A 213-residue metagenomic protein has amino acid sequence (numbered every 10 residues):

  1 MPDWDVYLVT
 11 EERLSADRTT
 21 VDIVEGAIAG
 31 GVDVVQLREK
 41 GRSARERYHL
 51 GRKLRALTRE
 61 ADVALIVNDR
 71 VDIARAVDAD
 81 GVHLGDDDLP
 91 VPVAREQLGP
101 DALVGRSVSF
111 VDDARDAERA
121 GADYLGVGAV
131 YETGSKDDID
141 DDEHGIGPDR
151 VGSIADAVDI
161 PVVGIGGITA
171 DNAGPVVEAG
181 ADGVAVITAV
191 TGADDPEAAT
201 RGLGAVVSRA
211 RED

Functional and structural regions predicted by a protein language model:
M1-D80, Q97-F110, R115-A122, S153 (+3 more regions): Conserved N-terminal beta1-alpha1 strand-loop-helix module at the mouth
E11-E12, G85-D87: Structural motif
D86-E96, G126-I139, G167-V206: Glycine-rich phosphate-binding active-site loops on the catalytic face of alpha/beta enzymes
V108-V111, H144-P148: Short, amphipathic alpha-helical segments
D112-E143, I154: Histidine/lysine/aspartate-rich catalytic loop segments that bind and position anionic ligands
P148-I154: Strongly charged, low-complexity linkers/loops
